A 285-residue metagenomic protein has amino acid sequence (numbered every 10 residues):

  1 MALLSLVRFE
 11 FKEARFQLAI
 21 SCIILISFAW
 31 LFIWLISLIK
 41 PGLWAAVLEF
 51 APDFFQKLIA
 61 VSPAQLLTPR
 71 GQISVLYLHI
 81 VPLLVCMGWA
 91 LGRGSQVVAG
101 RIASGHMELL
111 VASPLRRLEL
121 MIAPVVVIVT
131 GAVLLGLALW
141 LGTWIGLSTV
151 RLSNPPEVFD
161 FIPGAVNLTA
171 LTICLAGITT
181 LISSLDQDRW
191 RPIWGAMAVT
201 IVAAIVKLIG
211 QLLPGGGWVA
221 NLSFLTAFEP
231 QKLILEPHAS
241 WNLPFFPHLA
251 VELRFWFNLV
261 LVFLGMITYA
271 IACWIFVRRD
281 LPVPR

Functional and structural regions predicted by a protein language model:
M1-I26, R285: Aromatic- and glycine-rich beta-strand/loop motifs that create alpha-glucan
L6, A14, L31-G71, P192-R285: Terminal transmembrane helical anchor/hairpin motif
I33, I122-T180, S184: Secretory targeting signals
I73-G100, M197: Long, hydrophobic alpha-helical segments
L76, G88-L91, V127, G131 (+2 more regions): Short alpha-helical transmembrane interface motifs in multi-pass membrane proteins
M87-G94, G142, G177-I178, F224 (+1 more regions): Hydrophobic/aromatic residues in alpha-helical transmembrane segments
L91-V111, V125: Transmembrane helix boundary and interhelical loop/hinge segments in multi-pass membrane proteins
